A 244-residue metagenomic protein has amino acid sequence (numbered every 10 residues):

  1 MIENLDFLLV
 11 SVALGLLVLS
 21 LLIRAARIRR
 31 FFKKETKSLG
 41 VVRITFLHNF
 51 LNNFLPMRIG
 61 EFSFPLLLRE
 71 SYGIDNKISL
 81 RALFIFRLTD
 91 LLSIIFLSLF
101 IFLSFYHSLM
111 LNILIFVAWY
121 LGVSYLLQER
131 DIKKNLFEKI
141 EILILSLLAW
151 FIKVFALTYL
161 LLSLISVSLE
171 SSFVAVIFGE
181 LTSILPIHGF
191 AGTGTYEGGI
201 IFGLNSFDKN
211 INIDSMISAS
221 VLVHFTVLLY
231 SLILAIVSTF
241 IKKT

Functional and structural regions predicted by a protein language model:
M1-L47, I94-H188, T195-G198, G203-T244: Predominantly cytoplasmic-facing regulatory/coupling regions of multi-pass membrane proteins
T36-F46, F62-L67, N76-K77: Intramembrane catalytic core of multi-pass membrane enzymes that act on lipidic substrates
F46-S63, G189: Short intracellular "coupling" helices and adjacent cytoplasmic loop segments at the cytosolic face of multi-pass
N49, F86-D90, V223: Structural signature of transmembrane alpha-helices in multi-pass secondary transporters
N53, R87, I184: A short His-aromatic
R58, D75-I78, I177, N212: Conserved short cytoplasmic inter-helical helices of the MFS fold
I59-L66, T195-I200: Transmembrane helix boundary and interhelical loop/hinge segments in multi-pass membrane proteins
P65-L103: Hydrophobic alpha-helical segments and helix pairs
